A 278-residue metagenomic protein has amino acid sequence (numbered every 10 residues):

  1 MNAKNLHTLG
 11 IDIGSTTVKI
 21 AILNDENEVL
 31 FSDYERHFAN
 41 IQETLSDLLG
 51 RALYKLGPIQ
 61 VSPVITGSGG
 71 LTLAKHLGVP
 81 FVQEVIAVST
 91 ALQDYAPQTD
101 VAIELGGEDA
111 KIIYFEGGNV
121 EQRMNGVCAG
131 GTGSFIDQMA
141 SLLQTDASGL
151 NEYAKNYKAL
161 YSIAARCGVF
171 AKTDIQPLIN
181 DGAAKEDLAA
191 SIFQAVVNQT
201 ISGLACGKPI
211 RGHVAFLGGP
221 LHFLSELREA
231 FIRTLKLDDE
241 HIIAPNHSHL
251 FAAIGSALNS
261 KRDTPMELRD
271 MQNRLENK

Functional and structural regions predicted by a protein language model:
N5-E43, D47, E121-Q122, G126: Short glycine-rich, Thr/Ser-proximal phosphate-binding strand/loop in the N-terminal lobe of ATP-dependent enzymes
D25-N27, Y34-H37, A52-I86, Y114-Q122: Short beta-strand-loop/turn "lid" adjacent to the catalytic site in phosphate-handling enzymes
I41, G117-A159, L258-R262: Glycine-rich phosphate-binding loop plus the immediately following alpha-helix
L48-V61, T200-G212: Phosphate/pyrophosphate-binding loops at sites that engage ATP/ADP/AMP, CoA/4′-phosphopantetheine, polyphosphate
G69, C206-T234, P245-H249: Glycine-rich phosphate-binding loops at beta-strand->alpha-helix junctions
F81-V85, F231-I254: Conserved phosphate-binding/catalytic loops in two-lobed NTP-binding clefts
I136-D137, I243-N277: Glycine-rich phosphate-binding/hydrolytic loop that grips phosphoryl groups
A171-C206, H249: Adenine-nucleotide phosphate-binding core of ATP-dependent small-molecule kinases
